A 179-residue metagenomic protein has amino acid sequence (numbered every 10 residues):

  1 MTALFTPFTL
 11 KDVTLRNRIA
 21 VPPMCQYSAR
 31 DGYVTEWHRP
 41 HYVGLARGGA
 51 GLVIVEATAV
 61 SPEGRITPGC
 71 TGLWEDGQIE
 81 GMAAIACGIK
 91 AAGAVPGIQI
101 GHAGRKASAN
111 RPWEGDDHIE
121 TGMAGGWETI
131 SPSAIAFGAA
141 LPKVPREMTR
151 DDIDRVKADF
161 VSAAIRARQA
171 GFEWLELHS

Functional and structural regions predicted by a protein language model:
M1-A20, I89: N-terminal amphipathic alpha-helix/helix-capping segment at the start of soluble metabolic enzymes
L10-K11, N17-E36: N-terminal binding-site loop/beta-alpha segment at the start of enzyme catalytic domains that lines or forms
R18, V55-G115, R150-D151, R155: Acidic/aromatic-lined carbohydrate-recognition and catalytic surfaces of CAZymes acting on diverse glycans
V21, L45, G49, I89 (+2 more regions): Conserved, mostly hydrophobic/aromatic
P22, Q99-G101, E176-H178: Short beta-strand segments
Y33-L45, R155-I165: Short, acidic/polar
R39-S61, A170-W174: Catalytic domains of carbohydrate-active enzymes, especially glycoside hydrolases
C87, V95, G101-R168: Non-globular sequence segments
